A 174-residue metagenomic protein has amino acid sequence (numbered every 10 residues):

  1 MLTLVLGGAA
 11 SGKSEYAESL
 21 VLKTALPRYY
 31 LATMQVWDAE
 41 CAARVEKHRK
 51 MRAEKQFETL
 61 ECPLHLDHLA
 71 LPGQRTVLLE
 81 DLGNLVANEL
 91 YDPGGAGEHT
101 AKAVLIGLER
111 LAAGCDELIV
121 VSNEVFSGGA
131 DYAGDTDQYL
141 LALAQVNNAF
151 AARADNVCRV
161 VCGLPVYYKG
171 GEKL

Functional and structural regions predicted by a protein language model:
L2-P72: Conserved P-loop
T3-V5, R28, R75-N84, L118-V120: Generic beta-sheet signal
A10, Q35, G83, V125-F126 (+1 more regions): Short, glycine/serine-rich, charged loops/turns that create anion-binding and catalytic segments at active sites
A17, H48, L78, N123 (+1 more regions): Residue-level signal for inorganic ion chemistry
L20, R49, Q74, E109-L111 (+1 more regions): Short secondary-structure boundary/capping segments
T24-L26, A42-E46, G83-N88, S122-F126: Generic detector of short, locally flexible boundary/turn motifs and exposed helical patches
K55-A103: Helix-adjacent hinge/juxtasegments
A87-L174: Replace "adjacent to P-loop NTPase cores in ATP/GTP-dependent enzymes" with "adjacent to NTP-binding cores
